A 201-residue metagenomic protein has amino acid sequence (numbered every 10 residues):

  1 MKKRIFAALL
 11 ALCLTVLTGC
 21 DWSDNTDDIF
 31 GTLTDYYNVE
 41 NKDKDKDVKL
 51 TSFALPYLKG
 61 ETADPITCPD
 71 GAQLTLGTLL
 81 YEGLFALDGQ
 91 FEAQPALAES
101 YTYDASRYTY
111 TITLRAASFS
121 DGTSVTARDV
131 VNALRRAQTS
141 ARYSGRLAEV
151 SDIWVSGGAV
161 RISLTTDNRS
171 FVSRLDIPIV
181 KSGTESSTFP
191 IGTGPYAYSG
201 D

Functional and structural regions predicted by a protein language model:
M1-R4: Positively charged n-region of N-terminal signal peptides that target proteins for export
F6-L14: Hydrophobic helical h-region of N-terminal Sec-dependent signal peptides in bacterial secretory/periplasmic proteins
V16-G19: C-terminal motif of bacterial Sec signal peptides marking the signal peptidase cleavage site
D21-D24: Bacterial signal peptide processing site
K46-L58, T109-L114, V160-I162: Short, well-ordered beta-strand elements
F53-A105, I191: N-terminal lobe/hinge region of extracytoplasmic solute-binding protein
P69, E99-R142: Aromatic- and charge-enriched surface segment that lines or borders ligand/interaction sites
S163-L164, S173-D201: Gly/Pro-rich hinge or "lid" segments in bacterial periplasmic/extracellular proteins
